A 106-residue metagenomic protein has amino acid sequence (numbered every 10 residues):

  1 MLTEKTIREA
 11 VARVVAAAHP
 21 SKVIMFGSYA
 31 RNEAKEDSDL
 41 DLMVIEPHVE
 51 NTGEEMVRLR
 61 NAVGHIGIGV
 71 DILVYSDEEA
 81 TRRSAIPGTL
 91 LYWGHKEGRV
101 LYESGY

Functional and structural regions predicted by a protein language model:
M1-K22, A30-E36, P47-Y106: Catalytic core of pol beta-like nucleotidyltransferases
S38-L40: Short, conserved active-site loops that position catalytic residues or coordinate cofactors/metal ions across diverse
M43-I45: Short hydrophobic/aromatic beta-strand micro-patches that form the beta-sheet surface supporting nucleotide- or nucleic
